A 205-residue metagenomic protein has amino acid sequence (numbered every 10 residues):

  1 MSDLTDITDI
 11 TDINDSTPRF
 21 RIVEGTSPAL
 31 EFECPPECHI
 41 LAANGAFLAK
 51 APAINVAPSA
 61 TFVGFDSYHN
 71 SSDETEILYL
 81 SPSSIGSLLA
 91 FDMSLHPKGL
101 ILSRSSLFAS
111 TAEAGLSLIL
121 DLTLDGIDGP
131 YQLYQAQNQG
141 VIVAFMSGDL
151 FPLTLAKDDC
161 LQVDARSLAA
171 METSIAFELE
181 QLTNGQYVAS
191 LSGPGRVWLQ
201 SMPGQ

Functional and structural regions predicted by a protein language model:
S2-Q205: Phosphate/adenylate-binding glycine loop and adjacent helical scaffold
